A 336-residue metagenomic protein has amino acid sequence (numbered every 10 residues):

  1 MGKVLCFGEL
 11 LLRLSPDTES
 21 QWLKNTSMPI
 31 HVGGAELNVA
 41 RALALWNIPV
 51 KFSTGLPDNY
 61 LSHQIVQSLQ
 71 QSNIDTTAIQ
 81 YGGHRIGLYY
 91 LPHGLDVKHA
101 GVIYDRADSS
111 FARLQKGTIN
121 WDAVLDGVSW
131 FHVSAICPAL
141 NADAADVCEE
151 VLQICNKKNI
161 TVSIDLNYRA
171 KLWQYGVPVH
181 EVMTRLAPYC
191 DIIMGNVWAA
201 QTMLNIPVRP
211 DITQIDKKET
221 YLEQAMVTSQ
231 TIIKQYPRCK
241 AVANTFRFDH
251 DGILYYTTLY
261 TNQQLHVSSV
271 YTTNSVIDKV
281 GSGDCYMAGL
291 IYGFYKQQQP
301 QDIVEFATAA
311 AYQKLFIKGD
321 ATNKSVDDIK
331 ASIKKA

Functional and structural regions predicted by a protein language model:
M1-I74, L95-V97, L114-K116, S275-K279: Glycine-rich phosphate/adenosyl-contacting loop at the front of the ribokinase-like
P49-P138, I329-A336: Conserved N-terminal subdomain of the carbohydrate kinase-like
V50, T76, V162-I164, M194: Hydrophobic beta-strand scaffold residues
A107, I136, N167-K171, W198 (+1 more regions): Active-site beta-loop-alpha junctions enriched in small/polar residues
D146-N159, E181-Y189: Catalytic-core regions built around general acid/base machinery
N159-L166, L172: Short beta-strand/loop segments at the ligand-binding rim of alpha/beta enzyme cores
L172-T261: Conserved phosphate/ATP/ADP-binding segment of small-molecule kinases
H266-K335: Conserved post-catalytic alpha-helical subdomain immediately downstream of the catalytic base and nucleotide-binding
